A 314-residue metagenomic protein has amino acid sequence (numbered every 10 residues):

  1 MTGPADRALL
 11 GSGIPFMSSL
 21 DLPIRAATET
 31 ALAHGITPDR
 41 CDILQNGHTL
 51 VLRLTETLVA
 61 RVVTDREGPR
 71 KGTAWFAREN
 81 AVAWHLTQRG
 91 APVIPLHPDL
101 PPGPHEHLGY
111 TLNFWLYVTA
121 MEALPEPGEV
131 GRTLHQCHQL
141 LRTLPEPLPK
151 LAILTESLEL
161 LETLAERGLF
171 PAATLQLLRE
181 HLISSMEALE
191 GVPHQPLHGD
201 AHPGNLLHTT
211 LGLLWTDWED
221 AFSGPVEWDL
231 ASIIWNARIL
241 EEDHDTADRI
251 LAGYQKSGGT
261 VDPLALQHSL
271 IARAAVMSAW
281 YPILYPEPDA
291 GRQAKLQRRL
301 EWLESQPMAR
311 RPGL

Functional and structural regions predicted by a protein language model:
M1-P38: Juxta-kinase regulatory segment immediately upstream of eukaryotic protein kinase catalytic domains
A8, S12-F16, T155, T163-A165 (+2 more regions): ATP/Mg2+ or Mg2+-diphosphate-binding catalytic cores that bind nucleotide phosphates or diphosphates via glycine-rich
L20-E29, R142-G199, R311: An alpha-helical support segment within catalytic cores of ATP-dependent transferases
L20-R25, V62-H107, L124-Q136: A conserved alpha-helical element in kinase catalytic cores
H34-L54: ATP-binding glycine-rich phosphate-binding loop
G47-A60, L96, I183-L230: Active-site acidic catalytic loop and adjacent metal/ATP-binding pocket of ATP-dependent phosphoryl transfer enzymes
V118-P149: Conserved kinase catalytic-core helix
E227-G258, R273-P288: Active-site activation/catalytic loop segments of kinase-like enzymes and analogous catalytic loops in related
